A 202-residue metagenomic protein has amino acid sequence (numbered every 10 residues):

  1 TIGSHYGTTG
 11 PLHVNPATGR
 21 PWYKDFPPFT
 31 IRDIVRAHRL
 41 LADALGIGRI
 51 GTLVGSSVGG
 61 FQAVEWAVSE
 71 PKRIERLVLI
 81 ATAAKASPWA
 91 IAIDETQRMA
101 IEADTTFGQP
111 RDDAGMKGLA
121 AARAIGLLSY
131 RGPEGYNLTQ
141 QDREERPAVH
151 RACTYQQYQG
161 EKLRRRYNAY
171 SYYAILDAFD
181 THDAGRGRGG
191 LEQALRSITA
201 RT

Functional and structural regions predicted by a protein language model:
T1-F61, V68, K72-A84, W89-I93: Gly/Pro-rich cap/lid or specificity-loop segments adjacent to the active site
H5-G10, K24, D43, M116 (+3 more regions): N-terminal cap/leader regions of alpha/beta-hydrolase-fold enzymes, predominantly small-molecule hydrolases
R32, R36, L119, R123 (+1 more regions): A structural signal for well-ordered alpha-helical segments within the folded catalytic domains of diverse enzymes
D43, A67, L191-L195: Short, flexible, glycine/charge-rich loop motifs used to bind or transfer phosphoryl groups or to couple energy/partner
E65-K72, R165-Y167, S171: K/E-rich alpha-helical interaction surfaces of small helical-bundle regulatory domains
R73-I74, L79-K162: Alpha/beta-hydrolase-fold enzymes
E145-T202: Alpha/beta-hydrolase fold catalytic core
